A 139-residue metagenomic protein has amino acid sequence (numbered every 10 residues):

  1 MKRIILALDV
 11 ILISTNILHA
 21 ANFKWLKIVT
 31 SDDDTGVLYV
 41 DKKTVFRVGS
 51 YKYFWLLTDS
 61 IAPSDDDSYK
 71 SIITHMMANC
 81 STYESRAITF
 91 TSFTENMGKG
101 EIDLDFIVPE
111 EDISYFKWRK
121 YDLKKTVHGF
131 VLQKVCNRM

Functional and structural regions predicted by a protein language model:
I4-T15: Sec-dependent N-terminal signal peptides
L18-M139: N-terminal secretory-pathway/extracellular module detecting exported/lumenal segments and adjacent signal-anchor/first
